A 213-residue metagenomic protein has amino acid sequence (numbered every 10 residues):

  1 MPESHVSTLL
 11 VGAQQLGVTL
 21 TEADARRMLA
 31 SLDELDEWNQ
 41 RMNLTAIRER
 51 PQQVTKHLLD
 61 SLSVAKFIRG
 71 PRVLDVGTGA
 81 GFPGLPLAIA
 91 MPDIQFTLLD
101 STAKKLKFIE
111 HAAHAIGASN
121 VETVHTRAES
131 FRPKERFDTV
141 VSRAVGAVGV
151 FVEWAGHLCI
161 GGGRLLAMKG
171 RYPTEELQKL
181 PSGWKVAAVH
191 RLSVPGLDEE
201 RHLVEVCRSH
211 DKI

Functional and structural regions predicted by a protein language model:
M1-L74, K104-V121: Class I SAM-dependent transferase core
G12, A25, A90, K179-G183: Alpha-helical structural signal in soluble globular domains
A13-Q15, N39-M42, F82, T126 (+1 more regions): Residue-level signal for pocket-adjacent positions within structured domains
S63, F82-P86, K104-K107, V150: Conserved SAM/SAH-binding loop-helix junction of Class I S-adenosyl-L-methionine-dependent methyltransferases
V76-T78: Conserved beta-strand/loop positions that form the S-adenosyl-L-methionine
A80-D93, E153: Conserved SAM-binding loop of SAM-dependent methyltransferases across substrates and taxa, primarily the Class I
D93-T97, S101-I213: S-adenosylmethionine
